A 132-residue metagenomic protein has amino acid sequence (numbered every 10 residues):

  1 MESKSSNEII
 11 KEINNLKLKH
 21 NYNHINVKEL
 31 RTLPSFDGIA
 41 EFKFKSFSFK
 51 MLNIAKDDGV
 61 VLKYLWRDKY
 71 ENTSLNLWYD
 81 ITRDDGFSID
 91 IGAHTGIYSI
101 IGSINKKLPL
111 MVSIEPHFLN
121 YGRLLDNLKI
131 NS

Functional and structural regions predicted by a protein language model:
M1-N127, N131: S-adenosyl-L-methionine
